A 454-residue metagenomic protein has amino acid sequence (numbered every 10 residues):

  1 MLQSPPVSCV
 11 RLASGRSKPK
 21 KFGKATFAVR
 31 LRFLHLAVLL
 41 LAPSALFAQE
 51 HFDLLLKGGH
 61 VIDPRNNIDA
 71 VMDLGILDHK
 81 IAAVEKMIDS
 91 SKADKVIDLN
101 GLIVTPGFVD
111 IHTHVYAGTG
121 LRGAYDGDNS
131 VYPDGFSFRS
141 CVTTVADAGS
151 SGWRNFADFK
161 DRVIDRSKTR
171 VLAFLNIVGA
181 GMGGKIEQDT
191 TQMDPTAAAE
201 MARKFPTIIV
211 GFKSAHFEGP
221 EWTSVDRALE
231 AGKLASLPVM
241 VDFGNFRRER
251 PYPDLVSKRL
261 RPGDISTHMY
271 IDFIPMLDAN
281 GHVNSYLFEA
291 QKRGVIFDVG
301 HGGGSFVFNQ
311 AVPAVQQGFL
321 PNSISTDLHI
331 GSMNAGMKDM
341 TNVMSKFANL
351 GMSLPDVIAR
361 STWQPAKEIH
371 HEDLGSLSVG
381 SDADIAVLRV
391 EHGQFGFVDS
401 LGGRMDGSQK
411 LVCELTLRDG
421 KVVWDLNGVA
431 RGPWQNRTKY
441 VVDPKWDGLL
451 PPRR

Functional and structural regions predicted by a protein language model:
A13, N309-H392: His/Asp/Glu-enriched, well-ordered alpha-helical/loop segment that forms or immediately abuts the divalent-metal
R32-A45: Bacterial N-terminal signal peptides
A48-M72, L77, Y132-R139, V210 (+1 more regions): Active-site microenvironment of metallo-dependent hydrolases
G59, H79, G101, H112 (+9 more regions): Divalent metal-coordination and catalytic microenvironments
V96-D165: Metal-associated gating/positioning segment near the N- to mid-region
Y132-K160, S167-G183, F205-P220, S236-M240 (+2 more regions): Divalent metal-dependent hydrolysis catalytic cores, especially in the metallo-beta-lactamase
G211-N334: Active-site core of metal-dependent hydrolases
